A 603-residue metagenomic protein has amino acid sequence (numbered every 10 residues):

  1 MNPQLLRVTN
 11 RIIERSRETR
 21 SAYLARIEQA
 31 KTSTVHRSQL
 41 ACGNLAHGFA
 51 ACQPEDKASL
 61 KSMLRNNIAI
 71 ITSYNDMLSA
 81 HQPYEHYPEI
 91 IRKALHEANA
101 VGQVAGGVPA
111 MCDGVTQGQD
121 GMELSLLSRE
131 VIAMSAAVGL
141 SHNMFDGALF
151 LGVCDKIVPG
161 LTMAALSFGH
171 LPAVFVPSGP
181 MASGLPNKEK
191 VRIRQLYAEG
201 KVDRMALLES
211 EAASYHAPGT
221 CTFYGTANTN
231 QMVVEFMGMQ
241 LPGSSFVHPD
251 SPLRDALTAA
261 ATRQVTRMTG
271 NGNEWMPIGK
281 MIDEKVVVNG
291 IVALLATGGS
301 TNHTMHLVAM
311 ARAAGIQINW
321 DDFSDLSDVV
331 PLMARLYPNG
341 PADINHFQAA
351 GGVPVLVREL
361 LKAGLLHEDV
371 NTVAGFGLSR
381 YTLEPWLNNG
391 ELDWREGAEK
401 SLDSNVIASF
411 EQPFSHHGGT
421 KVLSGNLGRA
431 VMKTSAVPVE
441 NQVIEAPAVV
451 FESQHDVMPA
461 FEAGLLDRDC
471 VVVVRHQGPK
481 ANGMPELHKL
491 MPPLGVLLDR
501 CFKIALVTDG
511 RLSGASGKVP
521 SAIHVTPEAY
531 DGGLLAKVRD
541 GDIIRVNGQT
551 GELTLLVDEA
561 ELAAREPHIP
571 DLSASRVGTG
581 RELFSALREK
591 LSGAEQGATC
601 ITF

Functional and structural regions predicted by a protein language model:
M1-N66, T72-D76, A80, E89-V108 (+6 more regions): Catalytic or ion-coupling anion/metal-binding cores of large enzyme and transporter domains
H86: Acidic/charged coordination and interface sites in well-structured regions
A105-N143: N-terminal small/polar loop signature for handling phosphorylated ligands or for N-terminal nucleophile
R129-A136, N143-A148, M458-L466, V473: Contiguous domain-boundary segments centered on the initiation and propagation of an alpha-helix
G139-L161, V174-V176: A short, small-residue-rich loop immediately preceding and capping a beta-strand
